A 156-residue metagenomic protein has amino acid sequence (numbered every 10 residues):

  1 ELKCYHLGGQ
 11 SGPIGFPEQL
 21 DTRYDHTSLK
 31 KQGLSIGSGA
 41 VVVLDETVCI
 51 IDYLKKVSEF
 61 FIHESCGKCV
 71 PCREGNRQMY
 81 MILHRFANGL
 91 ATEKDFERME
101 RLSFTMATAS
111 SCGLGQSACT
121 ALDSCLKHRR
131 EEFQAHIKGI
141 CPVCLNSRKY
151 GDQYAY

Functional and structural regions predicted by a protein language model:
E1-Y156: Redox cofactor-anchoring modules in respiratory/redox and cofactor-processing assemblies
